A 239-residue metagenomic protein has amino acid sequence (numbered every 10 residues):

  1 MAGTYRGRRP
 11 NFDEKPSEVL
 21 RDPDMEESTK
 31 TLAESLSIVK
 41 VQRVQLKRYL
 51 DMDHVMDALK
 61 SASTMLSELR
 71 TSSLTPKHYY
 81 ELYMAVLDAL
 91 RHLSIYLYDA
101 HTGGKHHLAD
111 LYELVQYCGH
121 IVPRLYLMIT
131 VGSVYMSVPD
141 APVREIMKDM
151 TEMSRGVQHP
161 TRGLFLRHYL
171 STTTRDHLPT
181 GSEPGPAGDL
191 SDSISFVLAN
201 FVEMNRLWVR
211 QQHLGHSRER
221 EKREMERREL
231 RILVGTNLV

Functional and structural regions predicted by a protein language model:
M1-V239: Long amphipathic alpha-helical scaffold regions
